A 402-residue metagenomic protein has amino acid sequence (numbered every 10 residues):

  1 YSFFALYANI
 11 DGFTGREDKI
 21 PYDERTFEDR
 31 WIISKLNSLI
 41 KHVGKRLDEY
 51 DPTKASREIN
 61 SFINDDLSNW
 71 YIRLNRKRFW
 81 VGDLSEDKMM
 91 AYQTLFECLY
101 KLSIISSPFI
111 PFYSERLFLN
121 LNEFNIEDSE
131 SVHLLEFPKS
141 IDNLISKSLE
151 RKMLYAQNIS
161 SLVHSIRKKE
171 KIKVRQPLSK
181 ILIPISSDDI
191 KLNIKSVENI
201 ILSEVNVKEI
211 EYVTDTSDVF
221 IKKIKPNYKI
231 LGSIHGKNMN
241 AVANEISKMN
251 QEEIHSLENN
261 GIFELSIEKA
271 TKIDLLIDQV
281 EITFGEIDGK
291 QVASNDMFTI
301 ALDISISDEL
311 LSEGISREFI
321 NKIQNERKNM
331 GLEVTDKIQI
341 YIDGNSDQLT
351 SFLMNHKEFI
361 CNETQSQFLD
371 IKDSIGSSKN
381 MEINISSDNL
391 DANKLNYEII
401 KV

Functional and structural regions predicted by a protein language model:
Y1-V402: Feature 926 captures the class I aminoacyl-tRNA synthetase adenylation module centered on the KMSKS loop
